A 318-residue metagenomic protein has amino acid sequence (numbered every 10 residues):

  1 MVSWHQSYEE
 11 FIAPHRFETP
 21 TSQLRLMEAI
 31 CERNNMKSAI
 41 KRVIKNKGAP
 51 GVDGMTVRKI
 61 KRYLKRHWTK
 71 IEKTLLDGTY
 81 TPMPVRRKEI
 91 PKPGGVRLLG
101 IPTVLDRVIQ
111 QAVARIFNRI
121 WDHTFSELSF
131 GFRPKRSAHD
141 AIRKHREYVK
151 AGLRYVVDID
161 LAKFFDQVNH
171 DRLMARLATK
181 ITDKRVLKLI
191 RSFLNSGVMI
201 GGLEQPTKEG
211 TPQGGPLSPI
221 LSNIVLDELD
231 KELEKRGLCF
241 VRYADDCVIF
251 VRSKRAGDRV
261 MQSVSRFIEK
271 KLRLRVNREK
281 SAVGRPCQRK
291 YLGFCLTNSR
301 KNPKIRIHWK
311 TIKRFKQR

Functional and structural regions predicted by a protein language model:
M1-K37: Charged, compositionally biased N-terminal leader segments and the immediate start of the first structured element
M36-I40, K45: Gly/serine-rich nucleotide phosphate-binding loop at the start of the catalytic core of nucleotide/ADP-ribose-handling
I44, G48-M55: Short, charged alpha-helical motifs in flexible N/C-terminal segments and linkers
I71-P93, T124-K290: Conserved polymerase palm-domain catalytic core
L105, I109, R146: Duplex nucleic acid-engaging cores and interfaces of nucleic-acid transaction enzymes
Q110-L128: Electropositive, glycine- and tryptophan-enriched low-complexity nucleic-acid-binding patches
R300-R318: Basic, alpha-helical interaction scaffolds
